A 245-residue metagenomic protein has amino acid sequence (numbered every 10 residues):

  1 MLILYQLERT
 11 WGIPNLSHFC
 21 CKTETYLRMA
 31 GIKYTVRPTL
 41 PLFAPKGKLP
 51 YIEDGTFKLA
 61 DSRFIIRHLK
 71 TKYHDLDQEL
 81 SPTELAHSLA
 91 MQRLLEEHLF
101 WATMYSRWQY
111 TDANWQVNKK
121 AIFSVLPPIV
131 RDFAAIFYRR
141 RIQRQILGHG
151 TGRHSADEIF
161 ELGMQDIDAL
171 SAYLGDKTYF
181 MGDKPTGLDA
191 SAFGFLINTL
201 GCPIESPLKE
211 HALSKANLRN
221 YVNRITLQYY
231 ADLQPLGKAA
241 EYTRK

Functional and structural regions predicted by a protein language model:
M1-D132, L200, K245: GST-like domain detector, emphasizing the conserved glutathione-binding G-site in the N-terminal thioredoxin-like
V36-P41, D183-P185, G237-A240: Acidic carboxylate-rich catalytic motifs and surrounding loops in phosphoryl-/glycosyl-chemistry enzymes
W101-R219, N223, L227: GST-like fold's C-terminal all-alpha helical module
D232-K245: Charge-dense, extended regions
